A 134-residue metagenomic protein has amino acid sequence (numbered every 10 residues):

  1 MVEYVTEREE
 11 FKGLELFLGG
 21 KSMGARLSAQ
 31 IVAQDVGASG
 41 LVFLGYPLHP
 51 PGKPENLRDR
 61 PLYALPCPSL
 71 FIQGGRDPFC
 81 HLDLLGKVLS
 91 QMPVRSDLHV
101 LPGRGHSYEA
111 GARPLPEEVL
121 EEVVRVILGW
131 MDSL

Functional and structural regions predicted by a protein language model:
M1-A64: Primarily recognizes the serine-hydrolase "nucleophile elbow" in alpha/beta-hydrolase and SGNH/GDSL folds
K53-E55, L82-D83, G111: Conserved catalytic-core motifs of eukaryotic protein kinase domains, centered on the activation segment
R58, C67, C80-L89: Short alpha-helix in the alpha/beta-hydrolase fold that links the catalytic acid
A64-P66, F71-Q73, D77: Short beta-strand/loop motif that positions the catalytic acidic residue of the alpha/beta-hydrolase fold
R76-C80, H106-S107: Acidic catalytic loop of the alpha/beta-hydrolase fold
R95-D97: Conserved beta-strand segments of alpha/beta enzyme cores
R104-E118: Catalytic histidine-centered segment of alpha/beta-hydrolase-like enzymes
E122, V126-L134: C-terminal alpha-helix
